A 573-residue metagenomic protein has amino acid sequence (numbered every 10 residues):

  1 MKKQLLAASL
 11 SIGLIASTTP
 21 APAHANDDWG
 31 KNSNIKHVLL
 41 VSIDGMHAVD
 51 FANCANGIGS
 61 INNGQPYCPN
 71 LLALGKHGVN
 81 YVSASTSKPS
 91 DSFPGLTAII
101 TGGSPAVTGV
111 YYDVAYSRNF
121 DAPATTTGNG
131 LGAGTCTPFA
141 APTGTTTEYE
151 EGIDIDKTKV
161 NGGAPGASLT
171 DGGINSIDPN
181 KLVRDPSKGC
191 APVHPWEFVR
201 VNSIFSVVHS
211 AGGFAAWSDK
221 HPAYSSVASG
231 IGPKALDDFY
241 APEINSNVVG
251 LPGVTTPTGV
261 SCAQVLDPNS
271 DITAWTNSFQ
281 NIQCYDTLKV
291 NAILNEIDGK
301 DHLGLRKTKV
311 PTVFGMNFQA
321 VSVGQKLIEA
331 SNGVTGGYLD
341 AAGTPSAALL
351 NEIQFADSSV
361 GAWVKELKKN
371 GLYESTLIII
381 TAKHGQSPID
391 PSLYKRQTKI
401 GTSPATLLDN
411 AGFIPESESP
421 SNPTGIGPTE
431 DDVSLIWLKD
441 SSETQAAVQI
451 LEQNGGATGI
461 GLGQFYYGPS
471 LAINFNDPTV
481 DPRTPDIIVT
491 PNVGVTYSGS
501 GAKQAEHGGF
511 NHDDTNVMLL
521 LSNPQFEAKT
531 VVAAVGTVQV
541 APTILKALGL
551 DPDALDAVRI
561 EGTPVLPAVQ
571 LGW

Functional and structural regions predicted by a protein language model:
I15-A23: C-terminal segment of classical bacterial N-terminal signal peptides
F51-G109, F214-A216: Short, structured active-site-proximal loop/turn typified by the sulfatase FGly-forming signature C/S-X-P-X-R
T101-V114, A216, G232-I297, G336-S358 (+2 more regions): Acidic, His- and aromatic-enriched active-site or binding-groove loops in soluble protein domains that engage sugars
G144, E150-K188, P192-A263, L555: Catalytic-site neighborhoods of secreted/periplasmic enzymes that process anionic sulfate/phosphate groups
I174-R184, E197-N202, S417-T543: Active-site neighborhoods of enzymes that stabilize oxyanions during catalysis
P222, S226-A235, L303-F355, S392-Y394: Active-site His/acidic residue clusters
Q354-Q397, I544: Metal-dependent active-site segment of extracytoplasmic phospho-/sulfohydrolases and closely related
S375, A382-K439: Acidic/histidine-rich catalytic neighborhood
